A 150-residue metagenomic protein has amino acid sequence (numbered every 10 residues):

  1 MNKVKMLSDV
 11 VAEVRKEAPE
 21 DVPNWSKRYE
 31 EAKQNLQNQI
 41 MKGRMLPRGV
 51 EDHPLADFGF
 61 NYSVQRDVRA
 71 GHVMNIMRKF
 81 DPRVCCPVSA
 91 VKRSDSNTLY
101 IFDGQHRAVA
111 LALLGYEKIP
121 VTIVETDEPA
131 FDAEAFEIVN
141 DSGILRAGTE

Functional and structural regions predicted by a protein language model:
N2-F102, H106-L113, E117-E125: Short alpha-helix boundary/capping and kink motifs at helix termini
T122-E150: Amphipathic, charge-rich alpha-helical segments that serve as recognition/docking helices
